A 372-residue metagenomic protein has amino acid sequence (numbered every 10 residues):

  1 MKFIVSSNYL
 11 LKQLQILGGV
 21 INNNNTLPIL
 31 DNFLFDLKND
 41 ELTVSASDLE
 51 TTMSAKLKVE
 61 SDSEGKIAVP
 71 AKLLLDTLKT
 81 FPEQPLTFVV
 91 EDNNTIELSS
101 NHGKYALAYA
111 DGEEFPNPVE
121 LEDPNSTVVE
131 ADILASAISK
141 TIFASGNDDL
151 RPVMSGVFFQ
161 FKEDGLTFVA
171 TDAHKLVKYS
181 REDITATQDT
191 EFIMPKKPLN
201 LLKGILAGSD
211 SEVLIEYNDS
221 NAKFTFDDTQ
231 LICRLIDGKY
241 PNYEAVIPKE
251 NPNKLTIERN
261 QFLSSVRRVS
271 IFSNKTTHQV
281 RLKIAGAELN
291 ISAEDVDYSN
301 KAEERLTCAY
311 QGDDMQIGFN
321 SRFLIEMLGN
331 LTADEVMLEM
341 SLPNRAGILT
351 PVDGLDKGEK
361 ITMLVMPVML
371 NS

Functional and structural regions predicted by a protein language model:
M1-S372: Structural preference for solvent-exposed beta-strand-turn elements and adjacent flexible terminal/loop segments within
